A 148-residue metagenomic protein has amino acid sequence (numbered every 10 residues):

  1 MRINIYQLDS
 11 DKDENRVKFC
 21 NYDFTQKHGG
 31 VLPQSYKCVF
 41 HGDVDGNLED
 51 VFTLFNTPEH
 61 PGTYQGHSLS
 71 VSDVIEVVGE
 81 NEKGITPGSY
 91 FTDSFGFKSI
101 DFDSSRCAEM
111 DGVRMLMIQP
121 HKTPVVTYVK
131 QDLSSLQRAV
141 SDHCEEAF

Functional and structural regions predicted by a protein language model:
M1, Y6-K12, I75-G84, I118-K122: Short, flexible beta-strand-to-coil junctions
M1-N4, G88, E109-L116: Short structural boundary motif marking the start of a folded domain
M1-V44: Extended boundary segments
R2-I5, G62-Y64, F95: Cysteine-nucleophile amide-bond enzymes
P33-E82: Short, conserved turn/kink motifs that form compact alpha/beta structural patches or helix kinks used as
G66-C107: Short, compact, well-ordered microdomains
E109-V140: N-terminal low-complexity, intrinsically disordered segments
H143-F148: Non-Sec secretion/translocation targeting segments of pathogen effectors
